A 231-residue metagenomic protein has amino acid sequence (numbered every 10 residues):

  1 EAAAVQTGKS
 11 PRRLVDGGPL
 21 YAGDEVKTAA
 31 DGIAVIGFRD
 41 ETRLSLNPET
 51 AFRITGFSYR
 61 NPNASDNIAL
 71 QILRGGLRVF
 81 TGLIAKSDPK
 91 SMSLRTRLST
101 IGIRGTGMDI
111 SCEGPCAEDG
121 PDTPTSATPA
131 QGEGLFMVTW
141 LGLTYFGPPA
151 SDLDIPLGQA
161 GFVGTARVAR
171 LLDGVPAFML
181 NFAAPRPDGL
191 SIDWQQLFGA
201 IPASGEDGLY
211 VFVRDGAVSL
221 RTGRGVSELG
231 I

Functional and structural regions predicted by a protein language model:
E1-A34, F38-I231: Flexible, surface-exposed loop/linker segments and immediately adjacent secondary-structure boundaries
